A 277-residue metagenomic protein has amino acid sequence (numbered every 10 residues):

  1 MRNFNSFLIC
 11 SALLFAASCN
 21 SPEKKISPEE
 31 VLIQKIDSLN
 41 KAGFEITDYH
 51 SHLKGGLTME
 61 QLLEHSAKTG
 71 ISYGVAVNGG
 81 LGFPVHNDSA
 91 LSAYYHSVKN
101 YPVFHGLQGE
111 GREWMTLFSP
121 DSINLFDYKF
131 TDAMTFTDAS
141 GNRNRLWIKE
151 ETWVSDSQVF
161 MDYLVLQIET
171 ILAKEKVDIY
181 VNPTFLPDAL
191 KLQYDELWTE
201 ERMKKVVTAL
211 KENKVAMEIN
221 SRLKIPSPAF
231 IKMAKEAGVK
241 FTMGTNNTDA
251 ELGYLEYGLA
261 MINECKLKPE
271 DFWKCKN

Functional and structural regions predicted by a protein language model:
M1-L8: Bacterial N-terminal signal peptides that target proteins for export
F15-S18: C-terminal motif of bacterial Sec signal peptides marking the signal peptidase cleavage site
K24-A42, Y194-N277: Charged catalytic cores and adjacent phosphate/nucleic-acid-binding surfaces used for phosphate/nucleic-acid chemistry
K41-M161, D249-L252: A metal-dependent hydrolase metal-coordination microenvironment
F44-I46, D178, T242: Hydrophobic "anchor" residues on beta-strands that sit immediately upstream of conserved functional sites
H50, K129, N182, M217 (+1 more regions): Conserved, mostly hydrophobic/aromatic
L62, S66, A90-S97, L166-T170 (+3 more regions): A general structural detector for well-ordered alpha-helical segments in enzyme core domains, enriched
A133-F136, R143-A237: Domain-core and long-helix interface of multi-subunit machines
